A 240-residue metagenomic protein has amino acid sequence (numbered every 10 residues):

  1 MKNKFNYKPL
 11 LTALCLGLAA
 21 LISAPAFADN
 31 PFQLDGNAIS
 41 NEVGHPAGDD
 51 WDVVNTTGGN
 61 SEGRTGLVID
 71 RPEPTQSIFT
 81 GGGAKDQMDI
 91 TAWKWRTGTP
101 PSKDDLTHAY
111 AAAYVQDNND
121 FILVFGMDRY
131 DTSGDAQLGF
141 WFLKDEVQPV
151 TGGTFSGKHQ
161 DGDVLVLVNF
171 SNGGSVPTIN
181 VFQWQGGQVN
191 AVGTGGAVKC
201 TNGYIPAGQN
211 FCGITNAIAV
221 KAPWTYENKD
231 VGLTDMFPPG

Functional and structural regions predicted by a protein language model:
M1-A28: Sec-dependent, cleavable N-terminal signal peptides
A28-G240: Surface-exposed extracytoplasmic segments
